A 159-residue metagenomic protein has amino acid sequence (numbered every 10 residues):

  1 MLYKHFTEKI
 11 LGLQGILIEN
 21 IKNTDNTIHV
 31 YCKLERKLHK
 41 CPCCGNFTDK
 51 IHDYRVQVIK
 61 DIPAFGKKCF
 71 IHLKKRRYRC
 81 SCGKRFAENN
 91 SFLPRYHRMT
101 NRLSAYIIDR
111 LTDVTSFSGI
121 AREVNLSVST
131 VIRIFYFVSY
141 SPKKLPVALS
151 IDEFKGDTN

Functional and structural regions predicted by a protein language model:
M1-C82, N89-N90: Short, conserved DNA-binding cores of transcription-related domains
T24, T158-N159: Short flexible coil/turn linkers enriched for glycine and charged/polar residues that connect secondary-structure
I59-T158: Short, positively charged, Gly/Tyr-enriched micro-motifs that form contact patches at catalytic or ligand/partner
